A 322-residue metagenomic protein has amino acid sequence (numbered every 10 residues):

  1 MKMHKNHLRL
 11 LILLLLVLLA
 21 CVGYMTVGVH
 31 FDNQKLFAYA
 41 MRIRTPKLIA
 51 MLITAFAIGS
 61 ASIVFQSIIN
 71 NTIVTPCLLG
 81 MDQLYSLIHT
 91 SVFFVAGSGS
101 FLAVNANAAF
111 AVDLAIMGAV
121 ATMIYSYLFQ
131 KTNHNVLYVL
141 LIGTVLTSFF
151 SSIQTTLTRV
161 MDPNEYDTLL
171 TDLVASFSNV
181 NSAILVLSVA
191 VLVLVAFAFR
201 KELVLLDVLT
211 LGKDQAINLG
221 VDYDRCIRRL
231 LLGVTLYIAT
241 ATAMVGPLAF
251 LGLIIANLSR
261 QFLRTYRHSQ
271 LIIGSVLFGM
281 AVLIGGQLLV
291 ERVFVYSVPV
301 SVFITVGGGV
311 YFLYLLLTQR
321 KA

Functional and structural regions predicted by a protein language model:
M1-A322: Alpha-helical transmembrane segments in inner-membrane proteins
